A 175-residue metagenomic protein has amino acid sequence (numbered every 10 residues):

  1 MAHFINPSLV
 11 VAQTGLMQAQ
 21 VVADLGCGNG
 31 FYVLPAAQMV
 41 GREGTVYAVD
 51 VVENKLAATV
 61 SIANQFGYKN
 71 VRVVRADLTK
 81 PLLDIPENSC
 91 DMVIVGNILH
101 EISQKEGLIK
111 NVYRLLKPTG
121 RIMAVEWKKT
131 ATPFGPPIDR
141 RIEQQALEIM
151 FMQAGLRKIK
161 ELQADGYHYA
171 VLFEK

Functional and structural regions predicted by a protein language model:
A2-V21, F31, P35: Conserved alpha-helix/loop element of class I SAM-dependent methyltransferases that forms part of the SAM/SAH-binding
M17, L83-M92: A short acidic, Gly/Pro-enriched loop at the edge of an enzyme's catalytic core that lines a small-molecule cofactor
A23, G28-P81: Class I SAM-dependent methyltransferase SAM/SAH-binding core
V40-G41, I102-S103, L116-P118: Helix-to-beta-strand junctions that scaffold the AdoMet/dcAdoMet cofactor pocket in Class I SAM-dependent enzymes
D91-Q104: A short SAM/SAH-binding and catalytic strip from SAM-dependent methyltransferases
E106-R121: A short glycine-rich, Lys/Arg-flanked "PGG" loop and its adjoining helix->strand segment in the class I
R121-M150: Conserved class I S-adenosyl-L-methionine
L156-K175: Core SAM-dependent methyltransferase catalytic element
